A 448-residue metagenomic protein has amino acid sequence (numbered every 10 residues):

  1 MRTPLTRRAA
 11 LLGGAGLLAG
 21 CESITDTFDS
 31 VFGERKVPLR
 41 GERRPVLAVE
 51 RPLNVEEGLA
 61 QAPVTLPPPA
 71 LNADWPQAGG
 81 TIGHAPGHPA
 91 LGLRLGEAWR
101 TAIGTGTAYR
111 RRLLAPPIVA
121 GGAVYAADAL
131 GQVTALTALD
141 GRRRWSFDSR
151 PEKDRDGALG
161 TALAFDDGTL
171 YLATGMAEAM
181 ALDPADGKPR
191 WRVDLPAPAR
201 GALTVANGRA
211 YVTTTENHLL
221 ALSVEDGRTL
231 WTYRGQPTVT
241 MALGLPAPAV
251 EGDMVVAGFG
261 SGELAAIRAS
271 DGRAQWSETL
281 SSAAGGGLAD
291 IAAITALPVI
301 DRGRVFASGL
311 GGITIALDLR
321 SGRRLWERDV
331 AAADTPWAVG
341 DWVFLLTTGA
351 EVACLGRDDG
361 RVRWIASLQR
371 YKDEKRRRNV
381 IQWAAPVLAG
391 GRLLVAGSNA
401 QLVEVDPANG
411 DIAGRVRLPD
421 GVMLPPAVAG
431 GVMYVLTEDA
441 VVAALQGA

Functional and structural regions predicted by a protein language model:
R2-T25: N-terminal export signals
G20-R44: Bacterial Sec signal peptide processing site at the extreme N-terminus
R40-V55, V64-E97: Blade/loop signatures of beta-propeller domains
W99-I118, S146-A164, W191-A206, T229-E251 (+5 more regions): Extracytoplasmic beta-rich repeat domains
A138-D140, P184-D186, V224-D226, A269-D271 (+4 more regions): Short loop/turn segments that connect beta-strands within beta-propeller blades
L424-A448: Blade-level signature of beta-propeller repeat domains, shared across WD40, Kelch, NHL, RCC1 and BNR/Asp-box propellers
